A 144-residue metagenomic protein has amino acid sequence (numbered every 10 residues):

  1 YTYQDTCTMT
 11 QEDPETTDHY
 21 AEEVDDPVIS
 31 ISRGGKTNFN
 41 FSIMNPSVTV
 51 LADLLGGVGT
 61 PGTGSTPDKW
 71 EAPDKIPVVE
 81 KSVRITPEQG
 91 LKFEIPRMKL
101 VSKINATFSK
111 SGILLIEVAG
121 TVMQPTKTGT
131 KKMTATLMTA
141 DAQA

Functional and structural regions predicted by a protein language model:
Y1, G64-P77, I116-V118, T130: Short secondary-structure boundary segments
Y1-L51, K99-L115: Solvent-exposed edge beta-strands and adjacent loop segments that serve as assembly or binding interfaces
C7-M9, R84, K131-M133: Surface-exposed charge patches in extracellular/virion surface proteins
Q11, P87, V122-Q124: Residues on the solvent-exposed faces and adjacent turns of beta-rich solenoids used to engage binding targets
N38-S42, S82-R84, E117-T121: Beta-strand secondary-structure signal
P46-A72: Charged, amphipathic alpha-helical segments
S65-A106: Acidic-leaning, charged glycine-interspersed low-complexity segments
L91-A144: Mixed-charge, glycine-accented linear interaction segment located at domain edges/termini
